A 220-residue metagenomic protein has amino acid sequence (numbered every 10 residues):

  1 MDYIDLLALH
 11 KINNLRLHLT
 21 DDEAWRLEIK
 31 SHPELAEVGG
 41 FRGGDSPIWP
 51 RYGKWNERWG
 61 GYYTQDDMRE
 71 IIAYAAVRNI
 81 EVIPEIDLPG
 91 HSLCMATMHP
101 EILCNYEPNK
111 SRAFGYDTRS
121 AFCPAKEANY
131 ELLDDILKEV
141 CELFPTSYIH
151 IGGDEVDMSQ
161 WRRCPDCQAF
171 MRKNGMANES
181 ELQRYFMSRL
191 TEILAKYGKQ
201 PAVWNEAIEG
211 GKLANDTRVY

Functional and structural regions predicted by a protein language model:
D2-D22: Catalytic domains of carbohydrate-active enzymes, especially glycoside hydrolases
I4, M68-I72, I86, L133-C141 (+1 more regions): Generic structural signal for well-ordered alpha-helices, preferentially at hydrophobic/aromatic core positions
L7, V82, L133, I151 (+2 more regions): Conserved, mostly hydrophobic/aromatic
K11-N13, A76-I80, P145-I149, A195-Q200 (+1 more regions): Short, well-ordered coil/turn segments that N-cap beta-strands
T20-A24, D87-H91, D154-V156, E206-I208: Active-site beta-loop-alpha junctions enriched in small/polar residues
E23-V77, S92-E131, S159-S180, R184: Aromatic- and acidic-residue-enriched carbohydrate-binding clefts of CAZyme catalytic domains
D87-L88, E107, F114, T118 (+1 more regions): Active-site groove signature of glycoside hydrolases
D154, M158, P165-Y220: Catalytic-core regions of glycoside hydrolase
